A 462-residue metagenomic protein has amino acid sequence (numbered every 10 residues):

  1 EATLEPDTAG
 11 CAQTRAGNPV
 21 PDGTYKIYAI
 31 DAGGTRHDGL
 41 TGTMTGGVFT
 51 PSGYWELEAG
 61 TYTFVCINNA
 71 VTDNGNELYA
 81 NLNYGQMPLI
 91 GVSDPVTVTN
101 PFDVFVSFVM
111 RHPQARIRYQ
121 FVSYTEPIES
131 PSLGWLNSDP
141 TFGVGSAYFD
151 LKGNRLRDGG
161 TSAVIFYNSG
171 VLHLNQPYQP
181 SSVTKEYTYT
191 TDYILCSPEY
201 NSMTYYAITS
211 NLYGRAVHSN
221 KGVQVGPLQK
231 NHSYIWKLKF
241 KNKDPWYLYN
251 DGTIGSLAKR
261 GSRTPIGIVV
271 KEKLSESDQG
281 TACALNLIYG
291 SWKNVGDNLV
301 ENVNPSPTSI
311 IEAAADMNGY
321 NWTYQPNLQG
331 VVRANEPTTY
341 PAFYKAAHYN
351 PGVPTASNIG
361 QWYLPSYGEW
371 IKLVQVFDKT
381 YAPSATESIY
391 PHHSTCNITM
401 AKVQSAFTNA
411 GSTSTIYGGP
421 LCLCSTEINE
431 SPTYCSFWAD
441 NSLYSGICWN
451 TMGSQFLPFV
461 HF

Functional and structural regions predicted by a protein language model:
E1-Y247, D297-V303, T308-Y324: Sec-type signal peptide cleavage vicinity
T14-P19, V353-A356, C448: Short consensus segments that form the blades of beta-propeller domains, in both extracellular/periplasmic
D22-T24, T61, F105, Q114-R116 (+5 more regions): Extracellular structured ligand-interaction cores
I30-G34, I67-T72, Y124-E126, T209-Y213 (+5 more regions): Short, flexible beta-strand-to-coil junctions
V65-I67, R118-Q120, A282-A284, Y363 (+2 more regions): Residues within well-ordered beta-strands of beta-sheet-rich folds
H232-G290: GGW-centered surface loops in extracellular recognition modules
E272-Y363, Y367-T380: Short aromatic-cysteine micro-motif
G368-F462: C-terminal, surface-exposed recognition/capping segments
